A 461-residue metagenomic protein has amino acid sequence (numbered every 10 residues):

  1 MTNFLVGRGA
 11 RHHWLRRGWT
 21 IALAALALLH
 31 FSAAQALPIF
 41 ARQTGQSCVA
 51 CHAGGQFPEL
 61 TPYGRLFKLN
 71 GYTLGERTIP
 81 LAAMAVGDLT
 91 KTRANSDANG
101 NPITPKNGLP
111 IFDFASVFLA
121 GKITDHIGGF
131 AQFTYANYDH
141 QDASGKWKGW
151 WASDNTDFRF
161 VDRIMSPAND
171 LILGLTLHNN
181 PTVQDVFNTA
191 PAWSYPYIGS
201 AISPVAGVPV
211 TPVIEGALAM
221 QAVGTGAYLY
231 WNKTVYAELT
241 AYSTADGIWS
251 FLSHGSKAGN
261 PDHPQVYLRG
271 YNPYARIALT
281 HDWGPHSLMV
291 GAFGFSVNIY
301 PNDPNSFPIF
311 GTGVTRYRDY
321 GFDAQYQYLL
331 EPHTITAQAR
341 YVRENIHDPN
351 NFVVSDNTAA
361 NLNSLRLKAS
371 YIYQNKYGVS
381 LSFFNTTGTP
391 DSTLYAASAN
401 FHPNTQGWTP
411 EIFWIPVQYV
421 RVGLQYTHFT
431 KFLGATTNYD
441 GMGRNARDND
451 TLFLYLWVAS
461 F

Functional and structural regions predicted by a protein language model:
M1-L15: N-terminal secretory signal peptides that target proteins for export/translocation
F31-A33: N-terminal signal peptide c-region/cleavage motif recognized by signal peptidases
Q46-G55: The canonical Cys-X-X-Cys-His
S47, A446-F461: Outer-membrane beta-barrel "beta-signal"
P58-T61, L69, L81-K91, P105-G247 (+6 more regions): Outer membrane beta-barrel
D88-A94, T134-D142, N180-Q184, T244-W249 (+6 more regions): Sequence/structural signature of outer-membrane beta-barrel proteins
P105-L109, S144-S153, E215-A219, H263-R269 (+4 more regions): Replace "Gram-negative outer membrane beta-barrel proteins" with "bacterial and organellar outer membrane beta-barrel
S287-P410, W414, Y426: Detector for outer-membrane/organellar transmembrane beta-barrel domains, recognizing the amphipathic beta-strand
